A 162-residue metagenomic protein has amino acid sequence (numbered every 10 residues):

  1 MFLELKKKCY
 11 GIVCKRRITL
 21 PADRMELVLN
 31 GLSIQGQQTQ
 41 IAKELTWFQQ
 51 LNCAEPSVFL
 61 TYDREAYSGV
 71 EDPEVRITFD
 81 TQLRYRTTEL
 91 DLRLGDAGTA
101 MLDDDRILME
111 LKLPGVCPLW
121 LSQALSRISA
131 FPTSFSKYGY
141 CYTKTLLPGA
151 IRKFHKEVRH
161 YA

Functional and structural regions predicted by a protein language model:
M1-A162: Phosphate-end processing signature that detects enzymes handling 5′-triphosphorylated RNA and polyphosphate
